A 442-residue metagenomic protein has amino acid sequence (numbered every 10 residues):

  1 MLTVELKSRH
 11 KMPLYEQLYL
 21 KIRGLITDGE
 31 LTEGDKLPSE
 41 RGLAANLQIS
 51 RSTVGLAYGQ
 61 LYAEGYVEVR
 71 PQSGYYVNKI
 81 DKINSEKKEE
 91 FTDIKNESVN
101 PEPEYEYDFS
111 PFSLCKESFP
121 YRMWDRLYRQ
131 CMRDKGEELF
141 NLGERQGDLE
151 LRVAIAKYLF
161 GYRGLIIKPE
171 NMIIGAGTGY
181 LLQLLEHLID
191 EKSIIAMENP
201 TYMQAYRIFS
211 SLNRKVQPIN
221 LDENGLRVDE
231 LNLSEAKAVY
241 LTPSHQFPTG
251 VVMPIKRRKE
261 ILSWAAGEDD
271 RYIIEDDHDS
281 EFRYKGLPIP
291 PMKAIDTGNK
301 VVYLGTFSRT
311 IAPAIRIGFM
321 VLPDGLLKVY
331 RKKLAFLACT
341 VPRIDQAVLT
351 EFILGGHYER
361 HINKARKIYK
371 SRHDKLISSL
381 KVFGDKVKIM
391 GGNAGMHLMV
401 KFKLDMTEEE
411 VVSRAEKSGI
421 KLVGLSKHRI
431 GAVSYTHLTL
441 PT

Functional and structural regions predicted by a protein language model:
M1-R129, F140, A335-P342, T350-I353 (+9 more regions): N-terminal basic, amphipathic alpha-helical segments
C131-R133, E138-D269, E281, L287-I295 (+1 more regions): Conserved core of the PLP fold type I
I173, Q217, V302, M390 (+1 more regions): General small-molecule cofactor/ligand-binding pocket signal
P200-Y202, S426-R429: Short, polar loop motifs at secondary-structure junctions
F209, E408-E409: Acidic, serine/threonine- and proline-rich low-complexity intrinsically disordered segments
K215, Y272, K421: Residue-level detector of anion-binding/catalytic polar loops
V301-V382, K388-G392: PLP-dependent aminotransferase class I/II
